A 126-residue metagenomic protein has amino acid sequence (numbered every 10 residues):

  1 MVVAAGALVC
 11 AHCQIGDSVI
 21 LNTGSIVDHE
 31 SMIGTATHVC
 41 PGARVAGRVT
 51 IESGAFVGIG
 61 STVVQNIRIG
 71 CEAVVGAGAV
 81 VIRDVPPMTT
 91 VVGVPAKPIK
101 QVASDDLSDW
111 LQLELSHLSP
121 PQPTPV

Functional and structural regions predicted by a protein language model:
M1-V92, A96-I99: Structural signal for interior beta-strand "rungs" in well-ordered beta-sheet cores of soluble enzyme domains
V94-V126: Terminal amphipathic alpha-helical/low-complexity segments used for targeting or macromolecular assembly
